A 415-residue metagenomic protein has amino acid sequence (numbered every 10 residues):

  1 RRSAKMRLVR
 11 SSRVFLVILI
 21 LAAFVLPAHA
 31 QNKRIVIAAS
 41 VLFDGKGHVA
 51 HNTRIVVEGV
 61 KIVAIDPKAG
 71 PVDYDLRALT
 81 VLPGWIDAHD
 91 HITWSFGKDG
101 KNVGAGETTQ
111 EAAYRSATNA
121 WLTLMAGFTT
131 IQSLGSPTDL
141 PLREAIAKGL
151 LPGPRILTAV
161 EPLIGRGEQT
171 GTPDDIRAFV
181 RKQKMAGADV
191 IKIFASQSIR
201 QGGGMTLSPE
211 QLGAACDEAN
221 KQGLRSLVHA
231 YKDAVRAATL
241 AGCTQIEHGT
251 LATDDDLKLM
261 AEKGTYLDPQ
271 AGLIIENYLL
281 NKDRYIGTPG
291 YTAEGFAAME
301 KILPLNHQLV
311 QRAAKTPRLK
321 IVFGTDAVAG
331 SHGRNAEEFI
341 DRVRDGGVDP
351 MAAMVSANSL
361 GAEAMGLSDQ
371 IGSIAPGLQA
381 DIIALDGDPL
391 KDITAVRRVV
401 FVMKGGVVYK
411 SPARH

Functional and structural regions predicted by a protein language model:
A4-L16: Bacterial N-terminal signal peptides that target proteins for export
V14-V25: Bacterial N-terminal signal peptides
L42, K46-L82: Histidine-rich, glycine-flanked metal-binding segment
L79-K148, E210, D233, A238-A241: Metal-associated gating/positioning segment near the N- to mid-region
R115-D139, G153-I164, A186-S198, R225 (+2 more regions): Divalent metal-dependent hydrolysis catalytic cores, especially in the metallo-beta-lactamase
E161-G213: Active-site gating/metal-coordination segments in enzymes
F194, R200-P304, V322, A327-A329 (+4 more regions): Active-site core of metal-dependent hydrolases
K221, Y291, I302-P389: His/Asp/Glu-enriched, well-ordered alpha-helical/loop segment that forms or immediately abuts the divalent-metal
